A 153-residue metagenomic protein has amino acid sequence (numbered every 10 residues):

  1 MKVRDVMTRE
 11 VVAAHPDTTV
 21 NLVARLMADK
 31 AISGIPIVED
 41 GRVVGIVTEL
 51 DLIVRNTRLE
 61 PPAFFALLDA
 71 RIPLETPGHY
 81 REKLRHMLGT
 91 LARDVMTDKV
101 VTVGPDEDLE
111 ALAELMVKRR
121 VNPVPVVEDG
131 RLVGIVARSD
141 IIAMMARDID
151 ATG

Functional and structural regions predicted by a protein language model:
M1-L26, I32, I37-V38, V43-V44 (+3 more regions): Bateman/CBS regulatory modules and CBS-like beta-alpha motifs in cytosolic regions of diverse proteins
D5, D51, D140: Ca2+-coordinating acidic residues in Ca2+-binding motifs
T19, E49, D108, N122 (+1 more regions): A generic "binding-loop/recognition-motif" signal
E39, L50-D51: Short glycine-rich, polar/acidic loop-and-turn segments at beta strand-coil junctions
I46-T48, V127, I135-I141: Short hydrophobic beta-strand motif reused across regulatory alpha/beta modules
I53-L68, I142-G153: A short, polar/charged loop-to-alpha-helix boundary motif
V117-R119, P123-V124, A137-T152: Gly/Ser-rich helix-loop-strand patches that form or flank binding pockets for ribonucleotide-derived cofactors
